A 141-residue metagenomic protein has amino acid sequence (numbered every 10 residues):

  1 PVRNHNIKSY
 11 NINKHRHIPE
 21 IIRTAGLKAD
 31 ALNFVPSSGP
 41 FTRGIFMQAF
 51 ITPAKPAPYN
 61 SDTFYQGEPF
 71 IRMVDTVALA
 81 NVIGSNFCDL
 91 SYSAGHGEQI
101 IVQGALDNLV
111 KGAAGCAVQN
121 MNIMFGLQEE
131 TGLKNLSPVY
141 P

Functional and structural regions predicted by a protein language model:
P1-Q103, V110: C-terminal substrate-binding/catalytic lobe of Rossmann-fold NAD(P)-dependent oxidoreductases
D89, S93-P141: NAD(P)-dependent Rossmann-like dehydrogenase/reductase catalytic/cofactor-binding core
